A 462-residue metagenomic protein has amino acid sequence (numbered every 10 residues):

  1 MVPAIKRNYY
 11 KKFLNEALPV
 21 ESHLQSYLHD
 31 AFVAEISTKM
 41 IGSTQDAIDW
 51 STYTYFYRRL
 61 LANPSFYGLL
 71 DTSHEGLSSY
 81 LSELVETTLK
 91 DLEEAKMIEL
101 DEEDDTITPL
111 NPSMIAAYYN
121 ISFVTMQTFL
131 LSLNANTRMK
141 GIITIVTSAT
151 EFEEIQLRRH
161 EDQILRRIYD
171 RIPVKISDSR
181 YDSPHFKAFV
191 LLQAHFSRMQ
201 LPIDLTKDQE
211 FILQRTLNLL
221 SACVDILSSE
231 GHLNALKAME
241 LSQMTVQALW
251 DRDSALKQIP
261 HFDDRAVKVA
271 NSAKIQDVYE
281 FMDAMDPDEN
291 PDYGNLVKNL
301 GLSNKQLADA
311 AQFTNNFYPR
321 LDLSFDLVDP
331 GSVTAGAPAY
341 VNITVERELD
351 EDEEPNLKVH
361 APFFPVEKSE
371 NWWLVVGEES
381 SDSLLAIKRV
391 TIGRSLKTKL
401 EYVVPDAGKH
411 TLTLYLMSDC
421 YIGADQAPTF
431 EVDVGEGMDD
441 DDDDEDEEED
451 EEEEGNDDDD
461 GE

Functional and structural regions predicted by a protein language model:
M1-L81, T88, V124-T125: C-terminal helicase lobe
D30, E35-T38, G76-L81, E86-S272 (+6 more regions): C-terminal helical accessory/scaffold domains
S65-L70, T108, D283-K305, M417-D419 (+1 more regions): Short amphipathic alpha-helical segments embedded in low-complexity Lys/Glu-rich regions
D350, L416-Q426: Short acidic/polar inter-strand loop motif in beta-rich domains
S383-G393: Solvent-exposed serine/threonine-rich low-complexity stretches and specific carbohydrate-binding patches
R389, L396-A407: Short, hydrophobic beta-strand segments
G408-L412: Exposed beta-strand face motif in extracellular beta-rich ectodomains
E436-E462: Long acidic, serine-enriched intrinsically disordered low-complexity regions
